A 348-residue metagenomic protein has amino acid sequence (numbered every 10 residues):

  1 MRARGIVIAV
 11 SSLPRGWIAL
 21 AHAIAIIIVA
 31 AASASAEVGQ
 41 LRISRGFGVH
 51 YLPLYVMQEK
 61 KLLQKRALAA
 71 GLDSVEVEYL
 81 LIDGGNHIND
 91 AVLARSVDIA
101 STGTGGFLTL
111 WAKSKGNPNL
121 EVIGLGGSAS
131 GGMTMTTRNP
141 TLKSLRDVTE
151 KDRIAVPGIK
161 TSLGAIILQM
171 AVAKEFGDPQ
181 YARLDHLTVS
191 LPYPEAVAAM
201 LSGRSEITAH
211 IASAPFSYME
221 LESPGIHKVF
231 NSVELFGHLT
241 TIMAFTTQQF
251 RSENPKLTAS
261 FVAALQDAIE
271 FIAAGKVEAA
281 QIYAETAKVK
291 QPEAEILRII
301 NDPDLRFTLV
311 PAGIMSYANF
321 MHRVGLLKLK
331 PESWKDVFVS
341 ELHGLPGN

Functional and structural regions predicted by a protein language model:
R2-A21: Bacterial N-terminal signal peptides that target proteins for export
A19-A30: Bacterial N-terminal signal peptides
A32-A36: Sec/Tat signal peptide C-region and signal peptidase I cleavage site
E37-Y181, H186-S190, R204, T208-A214 (+1 more regions): Short, glycine-/small- and polar/acidic-enriched structural segments that line small-molecule recognition paths
E59, L68, L93, A112-K115 (+7 more regions): Sec-exported extracytoplasmic/periplasmic mature domains
A182-D185, P194-E285: Pocket-lining segment of extracytoplasmic ligand-binding domains
S252-K328: Secondary-structure end/capping motifs
M321-N348: Conserved C-terminal helix/tail region of periplasmic/extracytoplasmic solute-binding proteins
